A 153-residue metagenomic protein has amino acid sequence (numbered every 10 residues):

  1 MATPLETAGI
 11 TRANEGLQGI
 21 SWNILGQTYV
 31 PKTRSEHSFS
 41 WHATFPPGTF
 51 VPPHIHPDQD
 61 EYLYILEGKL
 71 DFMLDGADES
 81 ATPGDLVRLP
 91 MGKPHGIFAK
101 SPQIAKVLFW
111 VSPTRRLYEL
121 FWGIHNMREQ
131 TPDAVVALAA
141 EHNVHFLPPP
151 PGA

Functional and structural regions predicted by a protein language model:
M1-F39, N126-A153: A short, N-terminal "cap"/entry segment at the start of jelly-roll beta-barrel domains of the cupin/DSBH fold
P4-E6, W110-E129: A hydrophobic/aromatic-rich effector-binding and dimerization subdomain of bacterial HTH-type transcriptional regulators
R12-E15, G76-P94: Short acidic-glycine-tyrosine-enriched beta hairpin
L25-G26, W41-H56: Conserved short histidine dyad/triad with adjacent acidic residue
S40-T44, Y62, D78, L86-R88 (+1 more regions): Conserved hydrophobic/aromatic beta-strand scaffold that supports enzyme active sites
D58-L70, D75: Glycine- and acidic-residue-biased ligand/ion/polar-headgroup-sensing regions
D71, M91-Y118: Ligand-binding loop in jelly-roll beta-barrel domains
